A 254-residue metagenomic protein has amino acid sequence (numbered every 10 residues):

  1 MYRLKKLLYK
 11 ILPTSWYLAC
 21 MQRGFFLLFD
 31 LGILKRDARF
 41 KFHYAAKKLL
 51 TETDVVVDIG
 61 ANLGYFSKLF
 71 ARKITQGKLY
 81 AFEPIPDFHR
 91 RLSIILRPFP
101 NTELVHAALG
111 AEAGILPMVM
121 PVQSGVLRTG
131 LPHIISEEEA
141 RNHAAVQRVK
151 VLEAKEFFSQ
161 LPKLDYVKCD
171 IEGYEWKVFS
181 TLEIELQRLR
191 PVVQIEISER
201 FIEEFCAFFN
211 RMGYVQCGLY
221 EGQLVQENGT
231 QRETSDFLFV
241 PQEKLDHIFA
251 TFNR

Functional and structural regions predicted by a protein language model:
M1-R254: Phosphate/nucleotide-binding beta-alpha loop and adjacent structural elements of enzyme active sites
